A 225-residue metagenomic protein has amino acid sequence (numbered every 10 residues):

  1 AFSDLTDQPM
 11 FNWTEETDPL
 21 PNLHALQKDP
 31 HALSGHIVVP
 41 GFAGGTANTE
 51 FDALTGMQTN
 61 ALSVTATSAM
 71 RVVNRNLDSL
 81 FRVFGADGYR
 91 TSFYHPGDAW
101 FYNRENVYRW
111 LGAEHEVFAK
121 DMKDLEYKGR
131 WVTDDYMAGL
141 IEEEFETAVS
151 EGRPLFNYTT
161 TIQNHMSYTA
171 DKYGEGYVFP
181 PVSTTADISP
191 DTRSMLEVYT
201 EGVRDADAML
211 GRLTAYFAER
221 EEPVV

Functional and structural regions predicted by a protein language model:
A1-V225: Solvent-exposed soluble domains appended to multi-pass membrane proteins
